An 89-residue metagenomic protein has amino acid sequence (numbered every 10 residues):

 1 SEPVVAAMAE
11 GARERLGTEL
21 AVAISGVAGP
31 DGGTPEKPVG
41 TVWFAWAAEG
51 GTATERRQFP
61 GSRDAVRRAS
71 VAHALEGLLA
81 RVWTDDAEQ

Functional and structural regions predicted by a protein language model:
S1-Q89: Short alpha-helical segments enriched in small residues
